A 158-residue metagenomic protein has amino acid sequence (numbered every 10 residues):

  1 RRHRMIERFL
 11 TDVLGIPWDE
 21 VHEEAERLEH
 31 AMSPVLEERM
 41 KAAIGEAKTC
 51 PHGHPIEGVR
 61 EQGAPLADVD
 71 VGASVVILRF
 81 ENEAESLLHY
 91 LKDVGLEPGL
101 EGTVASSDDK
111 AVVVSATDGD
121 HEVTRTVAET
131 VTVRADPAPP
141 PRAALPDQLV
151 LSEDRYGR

Functional and structural regions predicted by a protein language model:
R1-P34: N-terminal intrinsically disordered, low-complexity, charge/repeat-rich segments that act as generic
E23, E29-P139: Mid-protein regulatory/catalytic core that forms ligand/cofactor-binding pockets and protein-protein interaction
A31, A43, P141-R158: Helix-rich terminal scaffold detector
